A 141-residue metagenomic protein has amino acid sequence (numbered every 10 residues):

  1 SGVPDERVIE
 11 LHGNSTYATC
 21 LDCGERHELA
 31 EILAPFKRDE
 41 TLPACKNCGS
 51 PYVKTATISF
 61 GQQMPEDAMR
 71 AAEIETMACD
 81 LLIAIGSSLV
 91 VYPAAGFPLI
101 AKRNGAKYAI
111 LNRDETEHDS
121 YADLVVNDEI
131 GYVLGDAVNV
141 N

Functional and structural regions predicted by a protein language model:
S1-N141: Conserved catalytic alpha/beta core of Sir2/sirtuin-type deacylases, generalized to analogous enzyme cores that bind
